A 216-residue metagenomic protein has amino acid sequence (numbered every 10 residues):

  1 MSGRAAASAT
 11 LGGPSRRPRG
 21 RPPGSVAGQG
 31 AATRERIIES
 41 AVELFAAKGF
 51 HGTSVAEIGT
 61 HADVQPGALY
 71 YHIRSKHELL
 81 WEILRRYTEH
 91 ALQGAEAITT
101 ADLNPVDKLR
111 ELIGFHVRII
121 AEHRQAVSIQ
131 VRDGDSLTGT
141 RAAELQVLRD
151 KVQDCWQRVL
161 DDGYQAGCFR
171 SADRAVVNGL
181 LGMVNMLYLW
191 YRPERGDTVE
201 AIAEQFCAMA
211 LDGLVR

Functional and structural regions predicted by a protein language model:
M1-A32: N-terminal intrinsically disordered/low-complexity leader segments
G3-R4, R170-L189, A201-G213: Hydrophobic alpha-helical segments that form the core of small-molecule binding pockets and/or dimer interfaces
T33-R36, S40-E78, E82: Helix-turn-helix
F50-H51, Q165, F169: Conserved hydrophobic residue
I73, V131-L137: Short helix-capping/turn signature of helix-turn-helix
E82, E96-Q125, V176: Hydrophobic alpha-helical connector segments
E89-L92, T140-A166, R174-N178: Amphipathic alpha-helical packing segments from all-alpha helical-bundle domains
S128-V131, A172: Short, hydrophobic secondary-structure boundary micro-motifs
